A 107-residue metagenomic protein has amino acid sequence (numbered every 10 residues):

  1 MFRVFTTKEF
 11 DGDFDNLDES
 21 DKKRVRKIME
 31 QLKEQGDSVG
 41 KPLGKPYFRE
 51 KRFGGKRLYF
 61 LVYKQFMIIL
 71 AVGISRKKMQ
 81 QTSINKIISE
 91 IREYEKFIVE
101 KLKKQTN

Functional and structural regions predicted by a protein language model:
M1-V4, V62-N107: Enriched for short, Lys/Arg-rich terminal
T7-K41: N-terminal first-folded block
D13, F48, S75: Conserved short-loop catalytic and cofactor-binding motifs
K27-R52, I98-T106: A short, surface-exposed loop/turn module that caps and links secondary-structure elements
F53-R57: Short, surface-exposed coil-to-beta transition loops
